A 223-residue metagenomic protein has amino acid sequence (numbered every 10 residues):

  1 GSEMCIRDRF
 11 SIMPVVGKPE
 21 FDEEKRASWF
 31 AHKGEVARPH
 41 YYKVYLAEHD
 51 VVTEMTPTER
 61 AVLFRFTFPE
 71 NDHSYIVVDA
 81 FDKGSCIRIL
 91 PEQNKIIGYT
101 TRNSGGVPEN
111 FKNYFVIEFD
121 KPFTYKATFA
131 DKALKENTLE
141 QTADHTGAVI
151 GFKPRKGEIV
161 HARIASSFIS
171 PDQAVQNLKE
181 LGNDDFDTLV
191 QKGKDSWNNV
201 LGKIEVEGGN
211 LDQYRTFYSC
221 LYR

Functional and structural regions predicted by a protein language model:
G1-R223: Accessory carbohydrate-recognition regions in carbohydrate-active enzymes
